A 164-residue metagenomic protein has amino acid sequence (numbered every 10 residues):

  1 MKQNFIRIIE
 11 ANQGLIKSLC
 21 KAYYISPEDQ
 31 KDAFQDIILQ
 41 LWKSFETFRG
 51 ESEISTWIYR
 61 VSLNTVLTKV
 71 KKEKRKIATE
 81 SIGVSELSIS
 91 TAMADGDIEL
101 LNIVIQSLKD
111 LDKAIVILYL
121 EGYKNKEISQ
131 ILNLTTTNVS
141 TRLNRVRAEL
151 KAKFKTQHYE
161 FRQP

Functional and structural regions predicted by a protein language model:
M1-S18, A22: A short, charge-rich alpha-helical start-of-domain segment used by transcription regulators
C20, L100-L108: Short amphipathic alpha-helical boundary/capping segments
D32-L39, K43, S52-N64: Structural recognition of an alpha-helix C-terminal capping motif at a helix-to-coil junction
I37, V61, I115-V116, I128-S129 (+1 more regions): Hydrophobic positions on the alpha-helical face of helix-turn-helix-like DNA-binding modules
T47-R49, R60-E80: Arg/Lys-rich amphipathic alpha helix in sigma70-family domain 2
T68, R75-L101, K124-N125: Internal acidic/polar
S107-E127, I131, T156: Short amphipathic alpha helix immediately N-terminal
L132-Q157: DNA-recognition helix of helix-turn-helix
